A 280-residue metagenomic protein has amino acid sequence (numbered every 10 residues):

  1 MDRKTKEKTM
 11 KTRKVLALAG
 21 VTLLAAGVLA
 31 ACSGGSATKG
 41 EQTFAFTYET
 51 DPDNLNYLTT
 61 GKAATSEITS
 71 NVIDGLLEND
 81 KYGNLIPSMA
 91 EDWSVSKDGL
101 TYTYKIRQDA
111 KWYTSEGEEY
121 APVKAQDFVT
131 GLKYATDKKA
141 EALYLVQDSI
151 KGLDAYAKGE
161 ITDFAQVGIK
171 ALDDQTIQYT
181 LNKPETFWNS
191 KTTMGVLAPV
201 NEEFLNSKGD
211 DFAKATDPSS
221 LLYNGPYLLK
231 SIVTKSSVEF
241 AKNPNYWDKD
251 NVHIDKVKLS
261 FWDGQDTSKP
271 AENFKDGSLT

Functional and structural regions predicted by a protein language model:
D2-A17: Bacterial Sec-dependent N-terminal signal peptides
L29-A31: C-terminal motif of bacterial Sec signal peptides marking the signal peptidase cleavage site
S33-G35: Bacterial signal peptide processing site
G40-T50, T101-K105, F128-G131, I177-Q178 (+3 more regions): Short, well-ordered beta-strand elements
T47-K97, L222: N-terminal lobe/hinge region of extracytoplasmic solute-binding protein
E91-A142: Aromatic- and charge-enriched surface segment that lines or borders ligand/interaction sites
S115-G117, T267-L279: Short helices/loops that flank or line small-molecule/ion binding pockets
F164-A165, Q175, T180-V252, K256 (+2 more regions): Gly/Pro-rich hinge or "lid" segments in bacterial periplasmic/extracellular proteins
